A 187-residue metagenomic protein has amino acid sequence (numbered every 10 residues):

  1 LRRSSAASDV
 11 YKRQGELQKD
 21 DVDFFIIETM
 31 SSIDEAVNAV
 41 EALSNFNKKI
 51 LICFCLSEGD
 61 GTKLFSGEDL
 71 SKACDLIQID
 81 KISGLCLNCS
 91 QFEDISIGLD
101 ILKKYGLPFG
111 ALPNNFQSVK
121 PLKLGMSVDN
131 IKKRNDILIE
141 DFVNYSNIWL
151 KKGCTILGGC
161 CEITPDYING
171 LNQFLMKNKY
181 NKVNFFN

Functional and structural regions predicted by a protein language model:
L1-A7, Y11: Single conserved hydrophobic/aromatic residue that forms the stacking wall/gate of nucleotide- or nucleobase-binding
D9-D20, F24, F142, W149: An active-site-proximal structural segment forming one wall of the substrate-binding cleft that immediately precedes
D9-K12, A36, L70, I95 (+2 more regions): Aromatic/hydrophobic pocket-lining residues that form the small-molecule binding cavity in soluble enzyme cores
K19-F24, M30, I82, K151-C154: A structural motif
T29, I52-L56, L87-C89, P113-N115 (+1 more regions): A cross-domain feature marking catalytic cores of carbohydrate-active enzymes and several ubiquitous metabolic/repair
M30-N47, Q91-G106, I163-L171: Active-site-adjacent beta->alpha loops and helix N-cap segments on the catalytic face of soluble alpha/beta enzymes
A36, L43, K49-E68, K120: Conserved beta-alpha-beta core of the PfkB/ribokinase-like small-molecule kinase fold
G61-T62, D69-I156, F174, N178-Y180 (+1 more regions): Catalytic-face loop-and-helix region of soluble metabolic enzyme cores
